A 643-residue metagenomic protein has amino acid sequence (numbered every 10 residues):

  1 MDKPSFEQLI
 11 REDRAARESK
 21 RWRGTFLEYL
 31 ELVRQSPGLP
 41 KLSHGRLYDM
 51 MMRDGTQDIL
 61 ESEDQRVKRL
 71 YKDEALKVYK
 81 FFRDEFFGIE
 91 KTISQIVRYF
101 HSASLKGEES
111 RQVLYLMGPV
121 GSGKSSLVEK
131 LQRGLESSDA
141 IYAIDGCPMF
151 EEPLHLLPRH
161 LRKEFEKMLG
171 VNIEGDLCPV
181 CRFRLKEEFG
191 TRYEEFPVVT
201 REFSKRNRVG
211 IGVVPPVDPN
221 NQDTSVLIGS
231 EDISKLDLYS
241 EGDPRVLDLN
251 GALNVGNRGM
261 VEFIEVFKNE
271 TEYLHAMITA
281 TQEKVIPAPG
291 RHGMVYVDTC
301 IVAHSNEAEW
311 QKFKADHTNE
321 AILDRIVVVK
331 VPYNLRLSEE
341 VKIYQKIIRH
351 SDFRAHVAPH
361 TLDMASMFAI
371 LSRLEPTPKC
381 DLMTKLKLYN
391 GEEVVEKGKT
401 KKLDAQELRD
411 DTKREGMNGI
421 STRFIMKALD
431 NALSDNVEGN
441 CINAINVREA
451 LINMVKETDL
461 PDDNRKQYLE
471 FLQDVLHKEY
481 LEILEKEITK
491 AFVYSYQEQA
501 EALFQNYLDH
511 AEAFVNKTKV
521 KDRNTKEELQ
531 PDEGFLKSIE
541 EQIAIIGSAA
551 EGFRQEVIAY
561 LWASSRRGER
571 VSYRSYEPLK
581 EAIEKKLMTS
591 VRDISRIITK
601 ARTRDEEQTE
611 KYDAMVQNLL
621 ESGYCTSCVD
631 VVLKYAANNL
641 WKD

Functional and structural regions predicted by a protein language model:
M1-D58, G118-G121: N-terminal accessory segments that target, anchor, or regulate ATP-driven/P-loop NTPase machines and associated
P37-D643: Conserved ASCE/P-loop NTPase catalytic core
